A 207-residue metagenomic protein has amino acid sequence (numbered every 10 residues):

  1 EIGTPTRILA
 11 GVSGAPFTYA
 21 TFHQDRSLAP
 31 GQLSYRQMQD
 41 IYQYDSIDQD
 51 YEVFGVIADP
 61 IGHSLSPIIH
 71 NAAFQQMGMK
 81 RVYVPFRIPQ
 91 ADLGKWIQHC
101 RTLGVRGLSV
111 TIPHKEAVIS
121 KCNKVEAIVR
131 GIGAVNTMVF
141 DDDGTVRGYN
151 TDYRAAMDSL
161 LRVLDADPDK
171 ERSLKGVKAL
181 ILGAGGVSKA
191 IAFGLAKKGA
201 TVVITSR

Functional and structural regions predicted by a protein language model:
E1, I204-R207: Active-site rim beta-loop-alpha module in soluble metabolic enzymes
E1-E52: Catalytic alpha/beta core domains of metabolic enzymes, predominantly
F17, R81-Y83, V202: Hydrophobic anchor at the start of a short beta-strand that flanks the dinucleotide cofactor-binding loop
Y51-D165: Phosphate/diphosphate ligand-binding glycine-rich loop within oxidoreductases
V53-I61, R147-Y153, L160, L164 (+2 more regions): Glycine-rich adenosine-cofactor-binding loop
R106, A200-T201: Short acidic/polar active-site loop segments enriched in Thr and Asp
